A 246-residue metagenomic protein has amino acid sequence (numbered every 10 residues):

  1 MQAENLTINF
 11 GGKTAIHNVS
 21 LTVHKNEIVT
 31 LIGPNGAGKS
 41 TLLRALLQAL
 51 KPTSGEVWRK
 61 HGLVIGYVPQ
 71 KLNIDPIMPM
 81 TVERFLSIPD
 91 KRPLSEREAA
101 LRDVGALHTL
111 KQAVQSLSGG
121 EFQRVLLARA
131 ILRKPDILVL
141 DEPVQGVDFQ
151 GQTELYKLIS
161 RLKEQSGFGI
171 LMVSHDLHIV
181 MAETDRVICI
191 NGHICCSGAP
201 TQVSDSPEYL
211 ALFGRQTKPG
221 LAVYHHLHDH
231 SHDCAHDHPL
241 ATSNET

Functional and structural regions predicted by a protein language model:
S95-T109: Conserved ABC ATPase "signature" region
A113-L117, E121: Conserved ABC ATPase signature
L138-E142: Catalytic Walker B motif of ABC-type/P-loop ATPase nucleotide-binding domains
S174-H175: H-loop/switch region of ABC-family ATPase nucleotide-binding domains
H193-K218: Conserved beta-strand-loop-alpha-helix hinge in the C-terminal portion of ABC ATPase nucleotide-binding domains
L212-T246: ABC ATPase nucleotide-binding domains
